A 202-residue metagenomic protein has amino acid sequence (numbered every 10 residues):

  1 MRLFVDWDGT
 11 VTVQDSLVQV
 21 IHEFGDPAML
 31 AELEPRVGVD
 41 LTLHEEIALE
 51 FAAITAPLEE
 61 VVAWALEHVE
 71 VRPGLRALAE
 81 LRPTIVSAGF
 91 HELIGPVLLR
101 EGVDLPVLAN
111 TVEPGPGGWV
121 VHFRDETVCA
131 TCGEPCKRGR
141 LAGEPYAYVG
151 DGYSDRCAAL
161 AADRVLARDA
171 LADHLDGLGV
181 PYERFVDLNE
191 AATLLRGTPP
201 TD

Functional and structural regions predicted by a protein language model:
M1-T111, G115: Alpha-helical substrate-recognition element adjacent to the catalytic core
G74-T84, G89-D202: C-terminal cap/substrate-recognition subdomain and adjoining C-terminal extension of metal-dependent phosphatase-like
